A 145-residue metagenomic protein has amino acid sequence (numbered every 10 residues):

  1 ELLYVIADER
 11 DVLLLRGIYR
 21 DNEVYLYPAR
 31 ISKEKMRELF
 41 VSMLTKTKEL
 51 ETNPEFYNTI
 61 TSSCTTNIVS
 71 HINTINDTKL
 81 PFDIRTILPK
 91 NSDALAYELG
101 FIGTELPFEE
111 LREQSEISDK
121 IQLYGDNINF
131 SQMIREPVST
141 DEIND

Functional and structural regions predicted by a protein language model:
E1-V41, K46-T52: Acidic/His-rich structured neighborhood in mature extracellular/periplasmic domains
L44-D145: Activation targets extended, charge/polar-rich intrinsically disordered C-terminal tails
